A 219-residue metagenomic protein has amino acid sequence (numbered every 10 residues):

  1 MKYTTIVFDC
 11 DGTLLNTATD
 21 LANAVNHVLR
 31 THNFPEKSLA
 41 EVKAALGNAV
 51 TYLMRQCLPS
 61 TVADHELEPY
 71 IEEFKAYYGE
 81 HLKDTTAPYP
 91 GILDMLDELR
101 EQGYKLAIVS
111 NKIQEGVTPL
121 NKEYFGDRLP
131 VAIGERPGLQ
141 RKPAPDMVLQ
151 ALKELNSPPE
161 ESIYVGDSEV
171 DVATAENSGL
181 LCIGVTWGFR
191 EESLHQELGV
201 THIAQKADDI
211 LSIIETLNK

Functional and structural regions predicted by a protein language model:
K2-D94, Q102, T118: N-terminal helical cap/lid subdomain that shapes the substrate entry/recognition surface in HAD-like hydrolases
T13, S110-K112: Conserved phosphate-coupling serine/threonine residues in phosphotransfer and NTP-handling enzymes
D84-A87, I113-I163, E169-S178, E192-Q196: Substrate-recognition "cap/lid" segment bordering the active-site pocket of phosphatases
L93-R100, V172-E176: Surface-exposed amphipathic alpha-helices with a cationic face
T186: Nucleotide-sugar donor-binding loop of glycosyltransferases
H202-K206: Short acidic-hydrophobic, aromatic-tinged amphipathic segments that line or gate anion-handling sites
